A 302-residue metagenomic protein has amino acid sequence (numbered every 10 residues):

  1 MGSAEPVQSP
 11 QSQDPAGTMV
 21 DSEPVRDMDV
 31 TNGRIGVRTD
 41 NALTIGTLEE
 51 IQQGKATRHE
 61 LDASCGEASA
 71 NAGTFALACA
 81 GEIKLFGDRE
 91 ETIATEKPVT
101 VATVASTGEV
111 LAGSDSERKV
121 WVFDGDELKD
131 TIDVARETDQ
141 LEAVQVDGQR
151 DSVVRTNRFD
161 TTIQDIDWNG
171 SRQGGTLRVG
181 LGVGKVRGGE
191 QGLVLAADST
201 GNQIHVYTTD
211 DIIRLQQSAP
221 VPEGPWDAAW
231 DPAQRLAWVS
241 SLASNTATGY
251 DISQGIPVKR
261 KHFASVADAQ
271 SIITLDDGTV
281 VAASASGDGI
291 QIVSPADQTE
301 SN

Functional and structural regions predicted by a protein language model:
M1-T74, A296: N-terminal "mature head" segments of proteins
V7-E23, I51-L61, G87-A94, D126-V134 (+3 more regions): A short beta-strand motif characteristic of beta-propeller blades
S22-N32, L61-G73, T95-T107, V134-D147 (+3 more regions): Repeated scaffold domains used in trafficking and secretory/extracellular systems, primarily beta-propellers
V30-N32, G36-N41, S69-G81, A105 (+5 more regions): Conserved beta-strand positions in repeat-built beta-propeller and related beta-rich domains
L43-I45, E82-L85, R118-V120, T161-I163 (+3 more regions): Structural signal for beta-propeller blades
S116-A196, G201-T209, R214-L215: Solenoidal tandem-repeat scaffolds enriched in leucines and small polar residues
G188-V266: Intrinsically disordered, low-complexity segments enriched in Gly and acidic/Ser/Thr residues that form flexible
A269-N302: Blade-level signature of beta-propeller repeat domains, shared across WD40, Kelch, NHL, RCC1 and BNR/Asp-box propellers
